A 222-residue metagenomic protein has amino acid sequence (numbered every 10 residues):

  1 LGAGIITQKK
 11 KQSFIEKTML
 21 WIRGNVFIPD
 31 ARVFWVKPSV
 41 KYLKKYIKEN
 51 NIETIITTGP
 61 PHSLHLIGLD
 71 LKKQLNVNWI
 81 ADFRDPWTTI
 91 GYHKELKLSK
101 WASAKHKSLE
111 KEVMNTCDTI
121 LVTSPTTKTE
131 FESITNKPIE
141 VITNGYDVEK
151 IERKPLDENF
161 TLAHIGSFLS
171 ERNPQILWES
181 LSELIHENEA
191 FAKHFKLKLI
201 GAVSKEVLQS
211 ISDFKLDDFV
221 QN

Functional and structural regions predicted by a protein language model:
L1-K37, K45-Y46: A conserved catalytic-core segment of Leloir-type glycosyltransferases
V26, K41, S63-L66, D70-Q74 (+2 more regions): Membrane-proximal helix-turn-helix segments that form the acceptor-binding/catalytic region of lipid-linked
S39, L43-L64, N76-I80: Short N-terminal targeting/anchoring amphipathic segment
T54, T58, L69-Y92: Active-site proximal beta-strand in glycosyltransferases
T126, I142-G145, L156: Carbohydrate-associated surface elements
V148-T161, A190: Nucleotide-sugar donor-binding and catalytic loop/hinge architecture of NDP-sugar-dependent glycosyltransferases
P155-R172, W178-S182: Conserved donor-binding/catalytic core segment of Leloir-type glycosyltransferases
H194-G201, K205-N222: Nucleotide-activated donor-binding/catalytic signature segment of Leloir-type glycosyltransferases, i.e., the conserved
